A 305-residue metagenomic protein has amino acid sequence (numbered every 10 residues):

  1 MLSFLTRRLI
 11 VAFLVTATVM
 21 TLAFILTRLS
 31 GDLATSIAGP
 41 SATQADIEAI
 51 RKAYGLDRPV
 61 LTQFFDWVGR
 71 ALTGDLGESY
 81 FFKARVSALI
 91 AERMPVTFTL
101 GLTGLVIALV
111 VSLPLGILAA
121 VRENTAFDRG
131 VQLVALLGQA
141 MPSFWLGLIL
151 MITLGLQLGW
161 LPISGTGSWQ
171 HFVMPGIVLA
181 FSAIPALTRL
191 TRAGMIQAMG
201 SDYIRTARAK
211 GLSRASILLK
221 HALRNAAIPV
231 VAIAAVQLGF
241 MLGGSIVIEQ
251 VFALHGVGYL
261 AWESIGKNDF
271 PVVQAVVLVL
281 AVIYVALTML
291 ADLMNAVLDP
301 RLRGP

Functional and structural regions predicted by a protein language model:
L2-F4, T16, A88-F127, S143 (+2 more regions): Alpha-helical transmembrane segments of integral membrane proteins, especially multi-pass inner/plasma-membrane
T6-A12: N-terminal signal-anchor/signal peptide hydrophobic helix marking the start of the first transmembrane segment
V15-F65, L158-M174: Hydrophobic alpha-helical transmembrane segments of membrane transport/permease proteins and related membrane-embedded
L22-L29, G55-R58, G69-R70, L133-P162 (+2 more regions): Membrane-water interface segments at the C-terminal ends of transmembrane alpha-helices in multi-pass inner-membrane
D32, L72-G74, G244, P300: Flexible, glycine-biased helix-capping/connector loops in cytosolic signal-transduction modules
T35-A38, T62, G77-Y80, L146-G147 (+5 more regions): Short, hydrophobic secondary-structure boundary micro-motifs
A45, P59, Q63-W67, A71 (+8 more regions): Generic alpha-helical secondary structure signal
D57-L113: An internal, D/E-rich "acidic patch" concept
